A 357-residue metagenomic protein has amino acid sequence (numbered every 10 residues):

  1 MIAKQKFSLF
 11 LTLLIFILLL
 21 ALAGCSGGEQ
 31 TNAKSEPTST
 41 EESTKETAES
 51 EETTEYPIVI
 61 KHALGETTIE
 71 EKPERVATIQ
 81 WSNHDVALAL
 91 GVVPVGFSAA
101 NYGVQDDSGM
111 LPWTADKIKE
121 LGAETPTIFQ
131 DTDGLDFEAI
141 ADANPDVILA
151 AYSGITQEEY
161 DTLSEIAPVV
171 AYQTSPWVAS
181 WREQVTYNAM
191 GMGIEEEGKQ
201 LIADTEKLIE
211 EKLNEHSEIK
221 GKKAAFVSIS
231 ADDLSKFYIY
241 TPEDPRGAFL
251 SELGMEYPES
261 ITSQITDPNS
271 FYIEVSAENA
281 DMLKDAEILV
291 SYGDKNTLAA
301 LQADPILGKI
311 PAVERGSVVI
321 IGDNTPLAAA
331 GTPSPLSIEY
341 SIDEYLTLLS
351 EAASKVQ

Functional and structural regions predicted by a protein language model:
I2-L11: Bacterial N-terminal signal peptides that target proteins for export
T12-L22: Bacterial N-terminal signal peptides
A21-T54: Bacterial lipoprotein signal-peptidase II cleavage site
E66, E158-D233, G331-Q357: Extracytoplasmic substrate-binding proteins
A77, D85-A87, Q200-S260: Basic- and aromatic-lined ligand-binding clefts that recognize polyanionic substrates
H84-D136: A short, structured surface patch at a secondary-structure boundary
F137-I140, N144-A150, P168, D285-A286: Proline-aspartate-enriched helix->loop->beta-strand connector
M190, L283-Q357: Structured C-terminal subdomain patch of bacterial secreted/periplasmic proteins
